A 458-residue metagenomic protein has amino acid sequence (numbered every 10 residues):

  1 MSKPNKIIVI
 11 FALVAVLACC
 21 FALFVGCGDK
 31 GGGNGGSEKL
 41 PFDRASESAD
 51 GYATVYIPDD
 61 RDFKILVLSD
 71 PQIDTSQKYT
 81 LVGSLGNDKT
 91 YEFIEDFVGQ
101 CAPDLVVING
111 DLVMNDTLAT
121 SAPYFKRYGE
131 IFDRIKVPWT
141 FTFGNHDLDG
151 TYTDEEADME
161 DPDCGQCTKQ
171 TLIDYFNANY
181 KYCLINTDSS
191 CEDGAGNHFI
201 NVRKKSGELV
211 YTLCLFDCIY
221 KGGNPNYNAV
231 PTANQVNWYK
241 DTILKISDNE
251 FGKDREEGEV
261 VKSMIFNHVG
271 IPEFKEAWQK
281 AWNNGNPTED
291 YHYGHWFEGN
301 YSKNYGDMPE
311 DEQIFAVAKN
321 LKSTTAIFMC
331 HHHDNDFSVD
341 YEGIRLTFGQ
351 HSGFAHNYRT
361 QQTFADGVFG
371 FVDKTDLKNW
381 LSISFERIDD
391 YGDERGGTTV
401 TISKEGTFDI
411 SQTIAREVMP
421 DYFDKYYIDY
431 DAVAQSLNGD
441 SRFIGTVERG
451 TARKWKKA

Functional and structural regions predicted by a protein language model:
L23-G26: C-terminal motif of bacterial Sec signal peptides marking the signal peptidase cleavage site
D29-P123: N-terminal active-site segment of His-dependent metallophosphoesterases
L40-R44, F199-G207, I314-L321, H333-K457: Binuclear metal-dependent phosphoesterase catalytic core
L40-V55, K126-E257, G397-T401: Extended active-site neighborhood of metal-dependent phosphoesterases/phosphodiesterases
D62-T75, V210-Y220, F266, R345-H351: Active-site-proximal beta-strand elements of phosphoester/diester hydrolases
S69-Y91, V113-P123, D154-D161, G223-N228 (+3 more regions): Acidic/histidine-rich helix-loop elements that form or flank divalent-metal/phosphate-binding sites at the catalytic
D74-Q77, M114-T117, F141-T153, K221-N224 (+4 more regions): Active-site environment of divalent metal-dependent phosphoester hydrolases
C101-L105, T212-C214, N226-H332, D336: His/acidic metal-ligating clusters that form di-metal
